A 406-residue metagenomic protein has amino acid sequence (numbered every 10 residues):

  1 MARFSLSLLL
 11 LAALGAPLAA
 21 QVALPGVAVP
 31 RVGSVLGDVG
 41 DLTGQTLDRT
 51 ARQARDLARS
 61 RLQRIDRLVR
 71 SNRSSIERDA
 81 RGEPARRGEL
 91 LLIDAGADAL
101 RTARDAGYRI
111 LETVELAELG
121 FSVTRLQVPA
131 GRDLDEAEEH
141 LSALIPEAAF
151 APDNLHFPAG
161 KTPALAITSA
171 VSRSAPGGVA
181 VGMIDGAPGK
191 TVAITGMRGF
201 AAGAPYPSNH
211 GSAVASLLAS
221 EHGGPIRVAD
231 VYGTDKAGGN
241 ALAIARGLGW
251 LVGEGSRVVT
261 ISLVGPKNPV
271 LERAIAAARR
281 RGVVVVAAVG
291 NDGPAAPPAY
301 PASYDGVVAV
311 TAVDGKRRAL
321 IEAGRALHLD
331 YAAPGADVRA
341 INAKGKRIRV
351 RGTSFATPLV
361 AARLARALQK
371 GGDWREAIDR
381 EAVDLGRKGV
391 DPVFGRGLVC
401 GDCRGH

Functional and structural regions predicted by a protein language model:
G15-A20: Sec/Tat signal peptide C-region and signal peptidase I cleavage site
V22-R86, L90-L92, A97-A170: Autoinhibitory propeptides
A23-L24, V32-L36, S75-A80, S256-L263 (+5 more regions): C-terminal subdomain of the subtilisin-like protease fold in secreted/lumenal serine endopeptidases
L24, F200-P266, A382-K388: Subtilisin-like peptidase catalytic core
A151, R227, V284-A287, A309-V310 (+2 more regions): Structural detector of well-ordered beta-strand residues that form the stable sheet scaffold of enzyme domains
I167-N209, A213: Acidic-leg catalytic submotif of subtilisin-like serine proteases
V171-G177, S216-L218, G238-V259, P269-V285 (+3 more regions): Mature extracellular/periplasmic domains of secretome proteins
G177, M183-D185, A299-Q369, D379 (+2 more regions): Extracellular S/T/G-rich loop segment that most often corresponds to the catalytic His/Ser-adjacent loop
